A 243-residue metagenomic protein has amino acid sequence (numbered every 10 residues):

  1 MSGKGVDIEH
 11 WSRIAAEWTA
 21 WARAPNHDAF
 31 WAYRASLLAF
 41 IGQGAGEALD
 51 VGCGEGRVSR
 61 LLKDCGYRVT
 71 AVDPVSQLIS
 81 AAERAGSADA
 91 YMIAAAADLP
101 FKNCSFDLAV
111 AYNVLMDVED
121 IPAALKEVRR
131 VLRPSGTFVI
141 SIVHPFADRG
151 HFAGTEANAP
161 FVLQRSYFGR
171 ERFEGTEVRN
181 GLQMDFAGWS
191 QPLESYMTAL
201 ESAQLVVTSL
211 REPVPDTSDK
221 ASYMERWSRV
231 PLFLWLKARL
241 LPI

Functional and structural regions predicted by a protein language model:
M1-G44, R57-L61, L78-A81, A85: Conserved class I S-adenosyl-L-methionine
L49-V51, E55-D98: Class I SAM-dependent methyltransferase SAM/SAH-binding core
A97-L108: A short acidic, Gly/Pro-enriched loop at the edge of an enzyme's catalytic core that lines a small-molecule cofactor
L108-I121: A short SAM/SAH-binding and catalytic strip from SAM-dependent methyltransferases
P122-T137: A short glycine-rich, Lys/Arg-flanked "PGG" loop and its adjoining helix->strand segment in the class I
T137-T176: Conserved class I S-adenosyl-L-methionine
I142, F146-R149, G181-E194: Acceptor-substrate binding/catalytic loop of class I
A187-L210: Short alpha-helix
